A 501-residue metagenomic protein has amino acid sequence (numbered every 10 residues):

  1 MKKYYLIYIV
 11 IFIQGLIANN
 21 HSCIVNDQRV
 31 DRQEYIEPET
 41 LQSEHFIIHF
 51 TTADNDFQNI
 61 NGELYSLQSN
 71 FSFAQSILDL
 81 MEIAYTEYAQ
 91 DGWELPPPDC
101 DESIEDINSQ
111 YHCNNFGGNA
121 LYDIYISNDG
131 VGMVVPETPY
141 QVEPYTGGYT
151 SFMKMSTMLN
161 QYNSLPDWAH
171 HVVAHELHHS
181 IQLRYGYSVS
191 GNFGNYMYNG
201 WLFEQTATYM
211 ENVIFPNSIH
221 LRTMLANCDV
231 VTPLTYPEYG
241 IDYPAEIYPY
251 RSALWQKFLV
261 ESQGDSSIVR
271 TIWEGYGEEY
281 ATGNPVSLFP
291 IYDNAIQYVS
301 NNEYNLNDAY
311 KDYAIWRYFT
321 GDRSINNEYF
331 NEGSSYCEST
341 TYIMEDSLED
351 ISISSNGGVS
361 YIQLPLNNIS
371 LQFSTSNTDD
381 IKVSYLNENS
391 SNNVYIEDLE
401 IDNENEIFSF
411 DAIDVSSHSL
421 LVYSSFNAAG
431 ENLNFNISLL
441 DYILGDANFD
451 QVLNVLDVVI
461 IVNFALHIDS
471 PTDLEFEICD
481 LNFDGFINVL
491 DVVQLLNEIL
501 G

Functional and structural regions predicted by a protein language model:
K3-G15: Sec-dependent N-terminal signal peptides
A18-N20: Boundary at the C-terminal end of the N-terminal hydrophobic targeting segment
E34-S43: Short acidic-hydrophobic surface loop/beta-edge motif
E44-N199, T206, N217-S218: Juxtacatalytic substrate-recognition/specificity segment
V142-G148, D167, H171, Y187-S262 (+1 more regions): Acidic/His/Gly-enriched intrinsically disordered linker/tail segments that often contain short helix/coil "MoRF-like"
H178-G186, E211, D457, D491 (+1 more regions): Active-site-flanking alpha-helical
E279-Y442: Beta/coil-rich, acidic/histidine-enriched accessory regions frequently appended to metallopeptidases
L440-G501: Cellulosome-associated attachment modules in secreted, modular CAZymes
